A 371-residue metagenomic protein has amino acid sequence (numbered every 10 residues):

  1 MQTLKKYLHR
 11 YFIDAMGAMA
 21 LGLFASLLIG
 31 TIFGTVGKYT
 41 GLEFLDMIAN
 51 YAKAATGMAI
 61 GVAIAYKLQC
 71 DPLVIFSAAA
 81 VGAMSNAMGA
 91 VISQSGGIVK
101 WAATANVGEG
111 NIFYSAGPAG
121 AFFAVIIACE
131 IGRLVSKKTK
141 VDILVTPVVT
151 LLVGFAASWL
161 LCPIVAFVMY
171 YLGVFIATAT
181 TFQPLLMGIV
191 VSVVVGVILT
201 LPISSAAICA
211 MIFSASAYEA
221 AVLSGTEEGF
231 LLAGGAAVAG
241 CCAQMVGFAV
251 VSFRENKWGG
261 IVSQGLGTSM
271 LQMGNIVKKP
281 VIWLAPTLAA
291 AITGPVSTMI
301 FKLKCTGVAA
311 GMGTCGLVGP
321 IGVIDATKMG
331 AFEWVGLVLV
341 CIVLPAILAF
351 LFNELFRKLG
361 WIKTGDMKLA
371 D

Functional and structural regions predicted by a protein language model:
M1-D371: Pore-lining transmembrane helices
